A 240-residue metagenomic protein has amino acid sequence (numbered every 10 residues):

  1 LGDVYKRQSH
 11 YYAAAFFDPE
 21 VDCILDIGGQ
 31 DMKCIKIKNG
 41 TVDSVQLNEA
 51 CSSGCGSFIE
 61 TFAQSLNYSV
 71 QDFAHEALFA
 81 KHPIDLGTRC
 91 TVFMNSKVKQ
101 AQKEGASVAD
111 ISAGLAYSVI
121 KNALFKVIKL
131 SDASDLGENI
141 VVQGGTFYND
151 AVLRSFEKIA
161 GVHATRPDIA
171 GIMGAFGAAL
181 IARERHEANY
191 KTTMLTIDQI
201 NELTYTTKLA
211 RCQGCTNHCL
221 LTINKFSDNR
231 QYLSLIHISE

Functional and structural regions predicted by a protein language model:
L1-Y5, H237-E240: Short, small-residue-biased leader/transition segments that mark boundaries at the very start of proteins
K6-R7, E157-F176: Conserved phosphate-binding/catalytic loops in two-lobed NTP-binding clefts
Y12, G56-T61, D168-L195: Glycine-rich phosphate-binding/hydrolytic loop that grips phosphoryl groups
A15, N39-H82, G171, E184 (+2 more regions): Glycine-rich phosphate-binding loop plus the immediately following alpha-helix
K33, E184-L235, S239: Acidic, glycine/GT-rich loop-and beta-edge segments that sit at the periphery of enzyme/chaperone cores
A77-D110: A mobile "lid/hinge" subdomain adjacent to the ATP/sugar-phosphate binding pocket shared across diverse ATP-dependent
G114-G137: Phosphate/ATP-binding catalytic cores across multiple sugar-kinase/actin-like superfamilies, primarily ASKHA
S118, S134-E157, A170-G171: Glycine-rich phosphate-binding loops at beta-strand->alpha-helix junctions
